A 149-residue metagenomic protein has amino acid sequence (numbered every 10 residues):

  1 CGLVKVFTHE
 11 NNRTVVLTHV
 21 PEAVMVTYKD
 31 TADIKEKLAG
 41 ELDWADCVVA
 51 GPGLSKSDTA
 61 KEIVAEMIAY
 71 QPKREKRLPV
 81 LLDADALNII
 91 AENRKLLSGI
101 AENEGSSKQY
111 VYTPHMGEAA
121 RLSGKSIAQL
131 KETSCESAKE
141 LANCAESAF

Functional and structural regions predicted by a protein language model:
C1-A84, N88-F149: Small-residue (G/A/S/T)-rich helix-start motifs and N-terminal tracts that mark the onset
